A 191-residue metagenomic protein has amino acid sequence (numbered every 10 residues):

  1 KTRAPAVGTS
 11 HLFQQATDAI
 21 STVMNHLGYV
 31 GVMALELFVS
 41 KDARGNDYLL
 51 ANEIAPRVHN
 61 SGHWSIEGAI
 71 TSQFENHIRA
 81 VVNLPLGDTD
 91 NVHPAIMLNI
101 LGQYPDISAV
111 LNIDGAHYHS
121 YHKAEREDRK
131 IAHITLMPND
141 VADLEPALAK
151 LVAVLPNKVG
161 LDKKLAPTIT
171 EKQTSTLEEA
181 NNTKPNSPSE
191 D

Functional and structural regions predicted by a protein language model:
K1-L35, V39-G45: Internal nucleotide-binding/catalytic subdomain
G8, S65-I70, L136: Short alpha-helix boundary/capping segments
G28-H63, Y104-I107: Conserved metal-phosphate-binding beta-hairpin within the catalytic cores of diverse ATP-dependent phosphoryl-transfer
G31, V58, G62, I78-D88: Alpha-helix capping/termination and helix-coil
A55-A69, Y121-R126: Glycine-rich phosphate/pyrophosphate-binding beta-alpha loops
I66-V81: C-terminal structural cap/anchor segments
R79-D191: Peripheral (often C-terminal) accessory segments that flank ATP-dependent C-N-forming ligase machineries
